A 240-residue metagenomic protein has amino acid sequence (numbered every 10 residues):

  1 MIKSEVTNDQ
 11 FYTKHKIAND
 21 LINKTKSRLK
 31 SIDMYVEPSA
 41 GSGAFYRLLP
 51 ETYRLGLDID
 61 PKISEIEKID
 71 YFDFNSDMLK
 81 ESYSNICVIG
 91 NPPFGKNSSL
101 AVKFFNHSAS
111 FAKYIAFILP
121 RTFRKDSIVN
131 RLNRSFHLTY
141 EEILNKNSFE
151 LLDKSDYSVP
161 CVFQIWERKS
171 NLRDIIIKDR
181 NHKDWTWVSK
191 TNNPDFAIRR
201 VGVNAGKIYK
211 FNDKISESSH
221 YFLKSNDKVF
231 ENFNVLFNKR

Functional and structural regions predicted by a protein language model:
M1-R240: Class I S-adenosyl-L-methionine-dependent methyltransferase catalytic core
